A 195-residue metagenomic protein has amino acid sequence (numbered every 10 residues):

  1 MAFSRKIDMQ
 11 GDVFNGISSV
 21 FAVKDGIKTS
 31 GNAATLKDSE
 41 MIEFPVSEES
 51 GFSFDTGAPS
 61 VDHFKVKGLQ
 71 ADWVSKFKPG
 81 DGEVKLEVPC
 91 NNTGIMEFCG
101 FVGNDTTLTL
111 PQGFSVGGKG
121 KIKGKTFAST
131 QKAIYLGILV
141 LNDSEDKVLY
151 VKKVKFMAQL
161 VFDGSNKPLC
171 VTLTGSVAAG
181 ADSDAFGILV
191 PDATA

Functional and structural regions predicted by a protein language model:
M1-E49, A195: Polar/acidic, low-complexity leader/linker segments enriched in S/T/G and N/D
A2-D8, V13, I17, E48-E83 (+1 more regions): Flexible, glycine/threonine- and acidic-rich loop/arm segments that mediate assembly and lattice contacts in viral
A2-I7, N91-T126: Charged, amphipathic alpha-helical segments
A22-I27, S50-F54, A71-S75, K155-D163: Short amphipathic beta-strand and strand-loop transition segments with alternating hydrophobic
P45, S53-T56, H63-K65, F127-T130 (+2 more regions): Eukaryotic N-proximal low-complexity acidic segments or loops
D62, A71-G100, N166-A181: Oligomerization/assembly interface segments of phage tail-like spikes and tubes
G118-F162: Acidic, glycine-rich flexible loop segments
E145-A195: Mixed-charge, glycine-accented linear interaction segment located at domain edges/termini
